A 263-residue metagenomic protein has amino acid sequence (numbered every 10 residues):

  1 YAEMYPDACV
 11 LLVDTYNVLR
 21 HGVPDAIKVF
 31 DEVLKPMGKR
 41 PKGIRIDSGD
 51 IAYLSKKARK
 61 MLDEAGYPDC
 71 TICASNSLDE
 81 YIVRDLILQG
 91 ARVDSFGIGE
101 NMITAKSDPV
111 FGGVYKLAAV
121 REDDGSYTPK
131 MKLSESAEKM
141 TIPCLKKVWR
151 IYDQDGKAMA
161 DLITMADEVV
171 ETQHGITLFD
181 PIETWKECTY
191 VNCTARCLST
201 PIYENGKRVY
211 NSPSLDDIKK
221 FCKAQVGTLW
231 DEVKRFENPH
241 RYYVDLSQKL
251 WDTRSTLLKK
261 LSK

Functional and structural regions predicted by a protein language model:
Y1-P68, L78-I82, L88, T104 (+2 more regions): Buried, small/hydrophobic-residue-enriched core segments of structured protein domains
K60-A65, C70, L78-K263: Gly/Ser/Thr/Ala-enriched C-terminal appendages of enzymes
